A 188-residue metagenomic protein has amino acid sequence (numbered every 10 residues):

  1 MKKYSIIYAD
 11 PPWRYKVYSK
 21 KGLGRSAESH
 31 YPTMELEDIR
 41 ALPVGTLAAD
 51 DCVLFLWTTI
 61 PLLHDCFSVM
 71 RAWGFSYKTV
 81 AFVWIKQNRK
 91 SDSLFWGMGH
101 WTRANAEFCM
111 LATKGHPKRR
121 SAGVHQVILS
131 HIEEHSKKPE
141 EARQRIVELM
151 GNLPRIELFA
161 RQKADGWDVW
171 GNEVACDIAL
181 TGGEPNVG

Functional and structural regions predicted by a protein language model:
M1-G188: Class I S-adenosyl-L-methionine-dependent methyltransferase catalytic core
